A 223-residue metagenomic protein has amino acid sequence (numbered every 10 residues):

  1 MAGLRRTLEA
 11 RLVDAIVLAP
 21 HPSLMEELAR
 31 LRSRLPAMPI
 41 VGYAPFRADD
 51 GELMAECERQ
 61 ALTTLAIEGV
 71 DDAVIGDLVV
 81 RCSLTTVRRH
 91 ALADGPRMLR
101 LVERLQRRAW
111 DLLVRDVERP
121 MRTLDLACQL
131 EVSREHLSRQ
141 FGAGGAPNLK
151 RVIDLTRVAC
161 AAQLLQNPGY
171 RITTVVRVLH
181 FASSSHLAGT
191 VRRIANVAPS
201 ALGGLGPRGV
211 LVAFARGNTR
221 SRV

Functional and structural regions predicted by a protein language model:
M1-A15: Acidic, metal-coordinating helix/loop segments flanking the phosphotransfer/catalytic sites of two-component signaling
V17, A37-D49: A short, hydrophobic beta-strand element within the central beta-sheet of small alpha/beta folds
M25-A37: Short amphipathic alpha-helix used as the core "switch/output" element in two-component signaling
F46-L65: Alpha4 helix (beta4-alpha4-beta5 surface) of REC/receiver domains from two-component response regulators
L53-E56, G69-R88: Receiver (REC) domain switch/output surface
G95-P120, Q129, V152-Y170: A short, Lys/Arg-enriched amphipathic alpha-helix from helix-turn-helix/homeodomain DNA-binding modules
T123-V152, V178-A198: Basic/polar phosphate-binding segments, predominantly the helix-turn-helix DNA-binding elements of transcriptional
L124, A143-A182, L205-V223: Terminal helix-turn-helix DNA-binding modules in bacterial transcription factors
